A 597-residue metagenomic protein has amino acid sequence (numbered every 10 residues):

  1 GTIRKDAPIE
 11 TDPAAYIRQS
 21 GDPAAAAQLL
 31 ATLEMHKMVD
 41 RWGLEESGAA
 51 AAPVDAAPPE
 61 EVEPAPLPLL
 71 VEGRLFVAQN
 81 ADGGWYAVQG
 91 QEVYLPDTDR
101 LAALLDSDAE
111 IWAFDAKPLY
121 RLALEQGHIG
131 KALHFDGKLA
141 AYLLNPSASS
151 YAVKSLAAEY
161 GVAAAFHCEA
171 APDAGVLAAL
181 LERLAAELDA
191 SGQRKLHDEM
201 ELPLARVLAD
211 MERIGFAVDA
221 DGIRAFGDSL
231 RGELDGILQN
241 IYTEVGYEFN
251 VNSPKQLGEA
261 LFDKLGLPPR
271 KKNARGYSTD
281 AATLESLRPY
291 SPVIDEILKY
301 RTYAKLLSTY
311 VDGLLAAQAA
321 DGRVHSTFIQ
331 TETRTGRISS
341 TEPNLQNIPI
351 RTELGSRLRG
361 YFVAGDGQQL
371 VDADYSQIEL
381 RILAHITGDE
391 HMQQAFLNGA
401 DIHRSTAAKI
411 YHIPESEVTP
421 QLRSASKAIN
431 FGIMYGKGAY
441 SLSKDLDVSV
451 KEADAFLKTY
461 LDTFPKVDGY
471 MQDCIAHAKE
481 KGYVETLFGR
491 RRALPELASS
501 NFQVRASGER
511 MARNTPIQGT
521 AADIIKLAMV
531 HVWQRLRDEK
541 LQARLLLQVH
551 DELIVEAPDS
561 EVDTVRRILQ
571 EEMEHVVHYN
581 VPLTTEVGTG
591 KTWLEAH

Functional and structural regions predicted by a protein language model:
G1-T98, S107-A116, A170-E353, V363 (+7 more regions): Conserved "right-hand" nucleotidyltransferase catalytic core of DNA-directed polymerases
N80-D82, A87-A109, A113-A116, L122-H128 (+10 more regions): Structural signature of nuclease core domains in nucleic-acid processing machines
L119-R121, A141-Y142, L257-E259, T335 (+9 more regions): Flexible loop/turn segments at secondary-structure boundaries
Y120, H134, K138-H167, A171 (+2 more regions): Function-dense linear segments that define catalytic or interfacial modules in macromolecule-processing proteins
A123-Q126, L144-S147, F262-D263, K272-N273 (+3 more regions): Short acidic, glycine/serine/threonine-rich loops at helix termini
R213, H325-S326, Q330-T333, A408-L541 (+4 more regions): Conserved catalytic core of nucleic-acid polymerases
G232-Q239, T243-I294, D462-R510, N514-P516 (+2 more regions): C-terminal polymerase-core module
F249-N252, R544-Q548: Short beta-strand
